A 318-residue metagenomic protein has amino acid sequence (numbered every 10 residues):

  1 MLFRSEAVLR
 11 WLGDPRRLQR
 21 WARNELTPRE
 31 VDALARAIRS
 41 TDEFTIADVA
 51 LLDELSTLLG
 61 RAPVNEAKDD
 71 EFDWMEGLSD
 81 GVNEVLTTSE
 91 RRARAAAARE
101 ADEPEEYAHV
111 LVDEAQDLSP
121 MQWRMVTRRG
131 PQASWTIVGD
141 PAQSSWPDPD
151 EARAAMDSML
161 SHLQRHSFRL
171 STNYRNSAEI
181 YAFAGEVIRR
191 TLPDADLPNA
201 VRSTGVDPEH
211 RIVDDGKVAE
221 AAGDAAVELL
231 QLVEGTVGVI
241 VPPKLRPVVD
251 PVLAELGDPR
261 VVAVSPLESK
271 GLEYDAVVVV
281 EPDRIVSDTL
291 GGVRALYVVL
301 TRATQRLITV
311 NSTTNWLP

Functional and structural regions predicted by a protein language model:
M1-H109, L118-W123: Conserved helicase NTPase catalytic core signature
S56, G60-P63, M75, S79-V85 (+2 more regions): Conserved helicase motor core of SF1/SF2 NTP-dependent helicases
